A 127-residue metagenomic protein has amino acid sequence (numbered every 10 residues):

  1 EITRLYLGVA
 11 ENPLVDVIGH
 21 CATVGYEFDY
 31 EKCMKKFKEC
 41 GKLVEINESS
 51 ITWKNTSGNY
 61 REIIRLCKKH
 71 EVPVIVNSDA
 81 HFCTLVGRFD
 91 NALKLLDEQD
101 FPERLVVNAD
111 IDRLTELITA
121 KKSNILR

Functional and structural regions predicted by a protein language model:
E1-L5: Active-site glycine-rich loop that binds ribose-phosphate moieties when present
L7, N12-V15, G25-R127: Charged catalytic cores and adjacent phosphate/nucleic-acid-binding surfaces used for phosphate/nucleic-acid chemistry
I18-A22: Histidine-centered catalytic micro-motifs
